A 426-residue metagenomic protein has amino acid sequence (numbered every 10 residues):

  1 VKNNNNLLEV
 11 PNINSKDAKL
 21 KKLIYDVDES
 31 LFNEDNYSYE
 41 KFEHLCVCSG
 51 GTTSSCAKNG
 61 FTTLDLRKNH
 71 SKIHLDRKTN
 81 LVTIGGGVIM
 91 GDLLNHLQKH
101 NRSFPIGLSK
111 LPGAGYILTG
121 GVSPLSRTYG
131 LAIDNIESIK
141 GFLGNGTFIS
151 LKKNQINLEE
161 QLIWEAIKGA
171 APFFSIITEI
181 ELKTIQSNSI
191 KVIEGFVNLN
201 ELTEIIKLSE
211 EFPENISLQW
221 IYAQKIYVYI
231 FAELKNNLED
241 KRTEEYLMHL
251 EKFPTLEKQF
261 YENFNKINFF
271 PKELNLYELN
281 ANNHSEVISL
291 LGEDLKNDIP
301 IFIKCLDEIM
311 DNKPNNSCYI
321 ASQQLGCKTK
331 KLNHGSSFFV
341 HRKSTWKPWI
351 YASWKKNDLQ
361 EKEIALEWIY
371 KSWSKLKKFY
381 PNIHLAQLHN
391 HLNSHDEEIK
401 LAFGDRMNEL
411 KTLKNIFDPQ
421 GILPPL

Functional and structural regions predicted by a protein language model:
V1-L426: Soluble FAD-dependent oxygen oxidases
